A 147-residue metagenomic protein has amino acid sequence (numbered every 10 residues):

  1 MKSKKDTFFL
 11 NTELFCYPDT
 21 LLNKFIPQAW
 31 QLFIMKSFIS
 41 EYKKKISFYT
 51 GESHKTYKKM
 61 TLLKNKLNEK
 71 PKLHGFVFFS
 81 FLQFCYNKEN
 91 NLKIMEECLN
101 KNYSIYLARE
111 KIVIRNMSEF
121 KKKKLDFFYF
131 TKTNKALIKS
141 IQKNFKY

Functional and structural regions predicted by a protein language model:
M1-Y147: Short, structured surface patches at the beginning of a domain
